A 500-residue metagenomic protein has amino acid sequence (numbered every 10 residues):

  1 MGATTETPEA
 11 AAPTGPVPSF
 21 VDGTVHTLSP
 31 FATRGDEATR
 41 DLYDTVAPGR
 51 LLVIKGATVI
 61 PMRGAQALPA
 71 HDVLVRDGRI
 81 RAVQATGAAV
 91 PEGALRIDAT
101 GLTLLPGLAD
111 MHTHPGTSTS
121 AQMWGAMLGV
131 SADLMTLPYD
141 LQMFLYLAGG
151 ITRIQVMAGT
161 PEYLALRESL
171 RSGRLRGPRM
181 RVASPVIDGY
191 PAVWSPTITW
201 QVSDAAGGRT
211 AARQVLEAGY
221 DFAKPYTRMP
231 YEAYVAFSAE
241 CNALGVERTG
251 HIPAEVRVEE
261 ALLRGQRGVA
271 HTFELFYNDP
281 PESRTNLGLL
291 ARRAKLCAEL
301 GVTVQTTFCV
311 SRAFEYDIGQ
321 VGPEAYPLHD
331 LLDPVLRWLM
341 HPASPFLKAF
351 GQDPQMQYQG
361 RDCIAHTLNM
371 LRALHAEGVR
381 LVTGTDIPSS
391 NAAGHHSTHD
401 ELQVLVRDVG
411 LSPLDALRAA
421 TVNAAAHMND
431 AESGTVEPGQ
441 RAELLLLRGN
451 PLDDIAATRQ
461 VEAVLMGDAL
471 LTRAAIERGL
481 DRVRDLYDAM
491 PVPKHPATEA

Functional and structural regions predicted by a protein language model:
P16-V21, A211-M229, P280-V409, V492-A500: Active-site neighborhoods of metal-dependent hydrolases
A32-L52, V59, G64-L105: Histidine-rich, glycine-flanked metal-binding segment
R40-D44, V59-D72, Q84-A85, A365 (+3 more regions): Acidic, glycine-enriched loop/beta-strand segments at the rims of small-molecule binding/catalytic pockets
L102-L170, V193, V258-G265, E274: Metal-associated gating/positioning segment near the N- to mid-region
P115-L134, G189-A205, F276-T285, G351-Q359: Acidic/histidine-rich helix-loop elements that form or flank divalent-metal/phosphate-binding sites at the catalytic
M135-M143, I198-Q214, P253-E260: Short, acidic/polar
P138-E162, P178-P185, L216-M229, V246-T249 (+3 more regions): Divalent metal-dependent hydrolysis catalytic cores, especially in the metallo-beta-lactamase
P191-A239, A270-G288: Active-site gating/metal-coordination segments in enzymes
